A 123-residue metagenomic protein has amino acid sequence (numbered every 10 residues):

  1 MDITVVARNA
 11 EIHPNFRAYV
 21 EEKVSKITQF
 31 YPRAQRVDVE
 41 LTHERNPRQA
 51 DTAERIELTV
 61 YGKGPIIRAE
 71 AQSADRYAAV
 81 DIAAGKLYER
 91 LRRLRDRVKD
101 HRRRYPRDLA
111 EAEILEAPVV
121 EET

Functional and structural regions predicted by a protein language model:
M1-T123: N-terminal, polar/charged subdomain of small-to-medium soluble alpha/beta proteins
